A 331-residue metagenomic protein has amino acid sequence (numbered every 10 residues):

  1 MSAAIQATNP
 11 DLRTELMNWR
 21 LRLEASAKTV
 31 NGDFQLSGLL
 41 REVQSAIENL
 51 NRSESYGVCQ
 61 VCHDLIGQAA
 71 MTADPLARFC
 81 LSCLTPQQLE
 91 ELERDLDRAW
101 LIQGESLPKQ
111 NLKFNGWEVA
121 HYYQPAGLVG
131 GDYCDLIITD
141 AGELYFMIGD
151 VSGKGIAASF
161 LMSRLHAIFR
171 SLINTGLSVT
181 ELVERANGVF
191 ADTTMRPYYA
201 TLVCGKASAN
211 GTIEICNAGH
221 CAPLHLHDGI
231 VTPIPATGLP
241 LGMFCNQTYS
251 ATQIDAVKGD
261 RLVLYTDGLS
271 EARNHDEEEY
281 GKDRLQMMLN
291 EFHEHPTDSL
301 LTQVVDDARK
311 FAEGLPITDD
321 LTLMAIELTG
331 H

Functional and structural regions predicted by a protein language model:
M1-R52: Interaction interfaces in information-processing and related assembly proteins
V43-N51, D64-M71, K109, A191: Short, intrinsically disordered, charge-biased short linear motifs at domain edges
Y56-C59, A77: Residues immediately within or flanking Cys/His clusters that coordinate Zn2+ in small zinc-binding modules
Q60-D64, S82: Short, cysteine/histidine-rich loop/knuckle motifs that typically chelate Zn2+
M71, I234, L241, Y280 (+1 more regions): Short clusters of hydrophobic/aromatic residues that line enzyme substrate/ligand-binding pockets
A73-Q87: Cysteine-rich micro-motifs
P86-V257, R261, L315-H331: … and, occasionally, acidic/histidine-rich disordered N-termini of signaling adaptors
A157-T175, A256, D260-L315, H331: Active-site-proximal, acidic helix/loop segment immediately C-terminal to a metal-coordinating Asp/Glu
